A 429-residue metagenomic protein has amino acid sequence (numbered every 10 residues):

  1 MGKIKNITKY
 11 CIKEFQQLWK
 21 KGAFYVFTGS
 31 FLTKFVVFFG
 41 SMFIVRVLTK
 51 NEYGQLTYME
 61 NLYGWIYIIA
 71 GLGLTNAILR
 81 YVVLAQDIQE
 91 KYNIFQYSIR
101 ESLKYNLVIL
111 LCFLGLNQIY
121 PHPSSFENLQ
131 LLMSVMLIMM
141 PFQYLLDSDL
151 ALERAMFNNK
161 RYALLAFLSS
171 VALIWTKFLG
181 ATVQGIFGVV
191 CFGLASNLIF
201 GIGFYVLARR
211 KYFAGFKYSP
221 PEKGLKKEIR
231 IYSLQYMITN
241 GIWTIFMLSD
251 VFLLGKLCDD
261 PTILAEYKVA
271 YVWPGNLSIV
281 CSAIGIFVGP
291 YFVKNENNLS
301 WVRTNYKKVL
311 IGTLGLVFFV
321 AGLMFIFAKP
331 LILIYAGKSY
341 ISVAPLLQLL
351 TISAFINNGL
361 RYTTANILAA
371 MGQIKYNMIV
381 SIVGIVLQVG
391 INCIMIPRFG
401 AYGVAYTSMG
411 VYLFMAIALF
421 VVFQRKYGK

Functional and structural regions predicted by a protein language model:
G2-W19, L129, K160, F187 (+4 more regions): Interhelical loop/hinge segments that connect adjacent transmembrane helices in multipass membrane
F15, W19, K50, Q118-M136 (+3 more regions): Interfacial segments at transmembrane-helix termini and the short loops linking adjacent helices
Q17-N76, M139, I174, L234-L257 (+5 more regions): Signature of the first transmembrane helix
K21-T33, M59, G64, I68 (+3 more regions): Membrane-water interface segments that mark the loop-to-transmembrane alpha-helix transition
G22-S41, A166-L173, V189-A208, K223-P290 (+1 more regions): Transmembrane helical elements of multi-pass membrane transporters/channels
G71-D87, A155, Y212-F213, P274-L299 (+1 more regions): Helix-loop junctions and terminal segments of transmembrane helices in multi-pass membrane transport/translocation
Q130, S134, A163-Y212, I382-L387 (+1 more regions): Hydrophobic alpha-helical transmembrane segments
F142-L165, V293, A354-V380: Membrane-interface junctions at transmembrane-helix termini in multi-pass inner-membrane proteins
